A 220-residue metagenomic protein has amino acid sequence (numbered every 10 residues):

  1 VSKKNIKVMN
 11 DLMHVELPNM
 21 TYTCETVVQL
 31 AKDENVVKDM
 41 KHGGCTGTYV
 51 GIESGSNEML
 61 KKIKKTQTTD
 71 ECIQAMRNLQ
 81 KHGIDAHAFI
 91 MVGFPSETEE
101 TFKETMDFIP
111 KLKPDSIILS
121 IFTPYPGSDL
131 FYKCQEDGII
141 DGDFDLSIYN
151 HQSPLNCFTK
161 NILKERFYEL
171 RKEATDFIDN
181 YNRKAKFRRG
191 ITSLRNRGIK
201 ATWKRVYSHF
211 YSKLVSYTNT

Functional and structural regions predicted by a protein language model:
V1-H87, V92: Conserved SAM/AdoMet-binding glycine-rich loop
L30, G93-F94, T123-P126: Short, catalytically relevant binding-site loops at active-site mouths
D85, E100-K103, D107-T220: C-terminal accessory regions of radical SAM enzymes
